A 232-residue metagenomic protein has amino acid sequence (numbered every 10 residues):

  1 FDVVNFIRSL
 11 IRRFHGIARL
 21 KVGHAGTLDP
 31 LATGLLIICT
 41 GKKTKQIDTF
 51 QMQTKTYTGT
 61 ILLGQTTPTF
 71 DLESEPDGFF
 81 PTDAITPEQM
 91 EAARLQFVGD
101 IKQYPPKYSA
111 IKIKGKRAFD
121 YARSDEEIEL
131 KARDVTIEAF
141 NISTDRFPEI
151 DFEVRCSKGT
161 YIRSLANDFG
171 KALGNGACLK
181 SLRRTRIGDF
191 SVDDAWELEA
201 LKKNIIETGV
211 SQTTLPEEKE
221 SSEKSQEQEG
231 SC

Functional and structural regions predicted by a protein language model:
F1-C232: Catalytic/RNA-binding core of pseudouridine synthases
